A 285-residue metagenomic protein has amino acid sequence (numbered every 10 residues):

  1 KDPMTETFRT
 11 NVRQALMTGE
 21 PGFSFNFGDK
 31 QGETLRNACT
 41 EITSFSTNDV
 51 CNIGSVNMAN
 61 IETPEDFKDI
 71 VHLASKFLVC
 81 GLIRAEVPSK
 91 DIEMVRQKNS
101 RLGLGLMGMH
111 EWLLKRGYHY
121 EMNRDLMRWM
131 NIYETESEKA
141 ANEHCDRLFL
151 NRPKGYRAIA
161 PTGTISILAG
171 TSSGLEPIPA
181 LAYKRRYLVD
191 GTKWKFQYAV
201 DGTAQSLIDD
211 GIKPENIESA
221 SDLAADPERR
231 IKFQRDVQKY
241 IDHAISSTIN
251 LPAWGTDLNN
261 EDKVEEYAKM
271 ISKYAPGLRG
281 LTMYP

Functional and structural regions predicted by a protein language model:
K1-L16: Polar, glycine-rich mid-to-C-terminal structural blocks that act as macromolecule-binding/assembly scaffolds
T7, D49, I70, A74-F77 (+7 more regions): General structural feature for long, well-ordered alpha-helical segments within catalytic domains of soluble enzymes
V12-R116, A182-G191, L278: Function-dense linear segments that define catalytic or interfacial modules in macromolecule-processing proteins
G22-S24, E121-M122, M283: Acidic/polar loop patches that form or flank catalytic/metal-binding clefts of enzymes that bind anionic ligands
L35-T47, G54, L78-E86, I159-P161 (+1 more regions): Catalytic alpha/beta core of large soluble enzyme barrels
S75-E93, Q97, G108, L113-I165 (+1 more regions): Internal maturation/activation junctions in enzymes
